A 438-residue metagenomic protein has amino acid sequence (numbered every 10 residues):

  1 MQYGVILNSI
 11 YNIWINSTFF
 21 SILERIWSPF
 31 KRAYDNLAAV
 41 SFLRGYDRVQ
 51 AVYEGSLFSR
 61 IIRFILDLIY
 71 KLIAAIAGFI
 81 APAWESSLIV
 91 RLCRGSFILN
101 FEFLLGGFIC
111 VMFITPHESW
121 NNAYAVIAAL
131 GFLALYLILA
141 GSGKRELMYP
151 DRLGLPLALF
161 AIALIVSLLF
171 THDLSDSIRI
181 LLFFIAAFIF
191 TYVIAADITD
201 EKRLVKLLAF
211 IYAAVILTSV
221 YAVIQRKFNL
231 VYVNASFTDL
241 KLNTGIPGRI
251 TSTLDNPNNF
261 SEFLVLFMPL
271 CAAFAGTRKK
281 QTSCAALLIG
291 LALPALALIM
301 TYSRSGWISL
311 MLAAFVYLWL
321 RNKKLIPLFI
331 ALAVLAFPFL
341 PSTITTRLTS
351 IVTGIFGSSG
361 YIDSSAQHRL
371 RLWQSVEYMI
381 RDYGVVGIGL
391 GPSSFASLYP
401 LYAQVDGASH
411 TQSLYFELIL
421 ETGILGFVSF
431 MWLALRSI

Functional and structural regions predicted by a protein language model:
M1-V166, H172-D176, T199-V205, A209 (+2 more regions): Transmembrane signal-anchor hairpin modules in multi-pass inner-membrane enzymes, especially those that act on
F108-I109, A161-V166, I189, V205-I246 (+6 more regions): Alpha-helical transmembrane segments of multi-pass inner-membrane proteins
W120-A140, I178-F190, F260-M268, W307-F315 (+2 more regions): Membrane-embedded alpha-helical segments of multi-pass membrane proteins, especially the transmembrane helices
N121, V220, R226-N229, T301 (+4 more regions): A membrane-periplasm/extracellular boundary helix in multi-pass inner-membrane enzymes that assemble envelope glycans
K144-R145, H172, D176, T199-D200 (+6 more regions): Transmembrane helix-loop junctions in multipass membrane proteins, especially transporters and channels
L174-I178, L182, I250-P257, Q412 (+1 more regions): Membrane-embedded glycan-lipid processing machinery
T238-R249, G354-R369, S375: Luminal/periplasmic active-site loops of membrane-embedded glycosylation enzymes
G360-Q374, Y378, D382, V386-T422: Long extracytoplasmic/lumenal interhelical loops at the membrane interface of multi-pass membrane proteins
